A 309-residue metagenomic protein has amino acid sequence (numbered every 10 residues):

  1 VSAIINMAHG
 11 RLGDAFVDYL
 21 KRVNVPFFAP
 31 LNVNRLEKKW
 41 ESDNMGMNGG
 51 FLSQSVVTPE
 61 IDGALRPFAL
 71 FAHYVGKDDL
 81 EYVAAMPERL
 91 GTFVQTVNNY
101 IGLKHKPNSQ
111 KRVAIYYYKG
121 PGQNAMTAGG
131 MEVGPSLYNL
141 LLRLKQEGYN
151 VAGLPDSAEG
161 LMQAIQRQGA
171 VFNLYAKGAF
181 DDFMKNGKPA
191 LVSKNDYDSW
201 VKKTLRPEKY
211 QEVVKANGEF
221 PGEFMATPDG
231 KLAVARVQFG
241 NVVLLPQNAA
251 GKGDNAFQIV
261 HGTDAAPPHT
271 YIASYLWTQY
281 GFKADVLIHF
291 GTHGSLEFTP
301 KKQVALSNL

Functional and structural regions predicted by a protein language model:
V1-L309: An N-terminal assembly and electron-transfer interface module characteristic of large anaerobic redox and radical
